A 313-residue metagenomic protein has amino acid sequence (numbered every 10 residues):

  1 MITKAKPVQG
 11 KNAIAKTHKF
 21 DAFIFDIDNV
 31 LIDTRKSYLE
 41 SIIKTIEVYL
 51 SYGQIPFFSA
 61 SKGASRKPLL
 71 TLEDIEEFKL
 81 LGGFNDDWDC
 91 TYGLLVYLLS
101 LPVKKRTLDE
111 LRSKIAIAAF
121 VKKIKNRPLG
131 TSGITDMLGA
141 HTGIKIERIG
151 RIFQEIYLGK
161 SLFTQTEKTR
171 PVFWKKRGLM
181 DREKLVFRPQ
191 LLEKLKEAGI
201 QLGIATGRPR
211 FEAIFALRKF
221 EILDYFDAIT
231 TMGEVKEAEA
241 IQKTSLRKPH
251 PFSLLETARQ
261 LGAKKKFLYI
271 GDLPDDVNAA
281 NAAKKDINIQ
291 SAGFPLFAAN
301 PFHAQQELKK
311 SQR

Functional and structural regions predicted by a protein language model:
I2-T71, D89-Y92: Active-site neighborhood of HAD-like aspartate-dependent phosphohydrolases
K11-I14, K19, I24, A140 (+2 more regions): Short, acidic loop-to-helix structural element flanking the phosphoryl-transfer center in phosphate-processing enzymes
D28, D227, Q312-R313: Receiver (REC) domain switch/active-site residues of two-component response regulators
V30, S37, R210, D275 (+1 more regions): Conserved Rossmann-like nucleotide-cofactor binding loop
F58-K160: Non-catalytic, alpha-helical, charged scaffold/linker segments that couple or flank catalytic or architectural cores
K175-V186, Q190, G203, P209-L268 (+1 more regions): Substrate-recognition "cap/lid" segment bordering the active-site pocket of phosphatases
Y269-R313: Acidic, Mg2+-coordinating phosphoryl-transfer loop and its flanking beta/alpha structural elements, shared across
